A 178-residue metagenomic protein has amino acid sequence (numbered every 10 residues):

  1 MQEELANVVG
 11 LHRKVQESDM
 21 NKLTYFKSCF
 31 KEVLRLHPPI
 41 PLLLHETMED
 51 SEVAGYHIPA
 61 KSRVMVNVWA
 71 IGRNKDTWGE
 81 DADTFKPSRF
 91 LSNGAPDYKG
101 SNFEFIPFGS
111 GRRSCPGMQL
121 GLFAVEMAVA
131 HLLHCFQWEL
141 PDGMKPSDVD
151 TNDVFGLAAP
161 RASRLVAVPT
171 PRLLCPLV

Functional and structural regions predicted by a protein language model:
M1, V33, I58-K61, F85 (+4 more regions): Hydrophobic, well-ordered secondary-structure elements that form the walls of internal hydrophobic environments
M1-H12: Juxtamembrane membrane-interface segments of multi-pass membrane proteins
R13-A54: Conserved cytochrome P450 K-helix E-x-x-R motif and the immediately C-terminal K′/meander segment
V15-T24, G55-Y56, D76, A95-Y98 (+2 more regions): Conserved, non-catalytic sequence blocks in retroelement Pol enzymes and Pol-derived host proteins
R63, A70-I71, R112-R113, M127 (+1 more regions): Conserved beta-strand elements of beta-rich interaction domains across eukaryotes, especially beta-propellers
V66-P96: Conserved cytochrome P450 K-helix/beta-meander segment immediately N-terminal to the heme-binding cysteine loop
M118-L157: Cytochrome P450 heme-binding "Cys pocket" and the immediately downstream C-terminal segment
L157-V178: C-terminal helix/juxtamembrane-tail motif
